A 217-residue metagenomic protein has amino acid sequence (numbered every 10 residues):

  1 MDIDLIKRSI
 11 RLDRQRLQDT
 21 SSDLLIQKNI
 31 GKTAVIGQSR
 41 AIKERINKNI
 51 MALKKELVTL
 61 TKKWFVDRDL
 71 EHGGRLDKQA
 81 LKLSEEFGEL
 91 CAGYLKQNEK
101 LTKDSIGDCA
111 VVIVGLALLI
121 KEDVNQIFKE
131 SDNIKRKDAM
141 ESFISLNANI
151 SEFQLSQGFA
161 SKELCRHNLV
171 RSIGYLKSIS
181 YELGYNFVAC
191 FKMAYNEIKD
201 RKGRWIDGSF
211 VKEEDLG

Functional and structural regions predicted by a protein language model:
D2, I6-R14, I42-G217: Flexible "arm" and connector segments at domain edges
S21-I36: Charged, low-complexity interaction regions
T33-V35, R40, F210: Detector for intrinsically disordered, low-structure N-terminal pre-sequences
